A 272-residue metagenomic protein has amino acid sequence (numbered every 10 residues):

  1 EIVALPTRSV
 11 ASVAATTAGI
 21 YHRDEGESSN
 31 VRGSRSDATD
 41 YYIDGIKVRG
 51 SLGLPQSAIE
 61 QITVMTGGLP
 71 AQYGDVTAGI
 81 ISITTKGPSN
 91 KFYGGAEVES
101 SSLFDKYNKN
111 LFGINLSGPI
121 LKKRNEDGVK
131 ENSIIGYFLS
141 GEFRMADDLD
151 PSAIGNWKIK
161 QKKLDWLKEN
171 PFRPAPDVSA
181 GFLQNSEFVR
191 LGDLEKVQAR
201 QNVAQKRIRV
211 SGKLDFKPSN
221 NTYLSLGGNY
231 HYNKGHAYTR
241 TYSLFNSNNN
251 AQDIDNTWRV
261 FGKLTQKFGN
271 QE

Functional and structural regions predicted by a protein language model:
E1-P70, T77-I80, E97-E99, G118: Periplasmic N-terminal accessory/gating domains of Gram-negative outer-membrane beta-barrel systems
I2-P6, L54, Y73, F104 (+3 more regions): Extracytoplasmic/periplasmic, Sec-exported soluble proteins
S36, S57-I59, V76-A78, K91 (+2 more regions): Short, solvent-exposed loop/turn segments at the edges of secondary structure
A38, K91-Y93, I134: Conserved catalytic motifs of the protein kinase core domain
L52, Q61-L69, I80, T84-L121 (+2 more regions): Short strand-turn segments of transmembrane beta-barrel domains in outer membranes, especially the first one or two
T63-M65, E97-S100, G192-Q198, Y242-N248 (+1 more regions): Extracytoplasmic loops and strand-loop junctions of Gram-negative outer membrane beta-barrel proteins
Y107-K234, D255-Q271: Transmembrane beta-barrel wall of Gram-negative outer-membrane proteins
Q201, A237-T239, S247-Q252: Outer-membrane beta-barrel domain signature, especially the mid-to-C-terminal portions of large Gram-negative OMP
